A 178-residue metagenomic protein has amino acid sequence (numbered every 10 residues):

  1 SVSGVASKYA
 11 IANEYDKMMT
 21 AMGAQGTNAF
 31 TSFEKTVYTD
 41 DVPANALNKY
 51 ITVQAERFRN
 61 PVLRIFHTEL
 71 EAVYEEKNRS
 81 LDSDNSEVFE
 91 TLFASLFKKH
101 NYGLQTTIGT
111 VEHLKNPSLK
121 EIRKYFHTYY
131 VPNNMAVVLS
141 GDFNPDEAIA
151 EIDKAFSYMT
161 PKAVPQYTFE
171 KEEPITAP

Functional and structural regions predicted by a protein language model:
S1: Active-site recognition of the HExxH zinc-binding catalytic motif
G4-N45, S80-N134, Y158-P178: Non-catalytic beta-strand/loop surface segments
V5, D40-L70: M16/insulysin-pitrilysin zinc metalloprotease superfamily fold
A12, I51, H67-L70, F89 (+1 more regions): Hydrophobic face of alpha-helices
V37-D41, Y50, A136-D142: Soluble periplasmic/extracytoplasmic beta-strand elements of cell-envelope proteins
V53, R57, E76, S95 (+2 more regions): Generic, well-ordered alpha-helical scaffold segments in large soluble proteins
V62-N78, N144, A163-A177: Acidic/histidine-enriched alpha-helical segments
L70-E71, L119-A155: Non-catalytic, conformational "gating/processing" segments within enzyme and secreted inhibitor domains
